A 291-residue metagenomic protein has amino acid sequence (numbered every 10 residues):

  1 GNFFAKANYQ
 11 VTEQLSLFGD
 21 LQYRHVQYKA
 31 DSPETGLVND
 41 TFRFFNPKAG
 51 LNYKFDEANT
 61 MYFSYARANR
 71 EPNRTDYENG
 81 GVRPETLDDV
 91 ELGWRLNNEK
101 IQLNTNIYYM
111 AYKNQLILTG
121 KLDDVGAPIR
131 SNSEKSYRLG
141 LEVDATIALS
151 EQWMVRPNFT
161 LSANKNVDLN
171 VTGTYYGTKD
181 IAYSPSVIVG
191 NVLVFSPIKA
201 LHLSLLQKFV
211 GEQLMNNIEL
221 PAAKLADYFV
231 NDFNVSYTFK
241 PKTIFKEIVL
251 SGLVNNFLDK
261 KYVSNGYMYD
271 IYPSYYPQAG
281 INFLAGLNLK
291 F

Functional and structural regions predicted by a protein language model:
G1-F4, F44-P47, L87-G93, Q102 (+5 more regions): Transmembrane beta-barrel architecture of outer-membrane proteins
G1-K54, Y77, V171: Signature of Gram-negative outer-membrane beta-barrel scaffolds
E13-L17, V26, Y109, S131-I218 (+2 more regions): Gram-negative outer-membrane beta-barrel transporters
Q14, D56-A58, K100, Q152 (+2 more regions): Short loop/turn motifs that connect adjacent beta-strands in outer-membrane beta-barrel proteins
K29-G36, P72-G80, Q115-D124, S162 (+3 more regions): Outer-membrane beta-barrel translocator domains and adjoining extracellular loop/strand segments of Gram-negative
G36-R43, G80-T86, S131-Y137, Y175-P185 (+2 more regions): Replace "Gram-negative outer membrane beta-barrel proteins" with "bacterial and organellar outer membrane beta-barrel
K54, T60-A66, P84-N170, N255 (+1 more regions): Membrane-embedded beta-barrel scaffold of Gram-negative outer-membrane proteins
F63, V90-L92, D180-F291: Conserved C-terminal beta-signal and adjacent last beta-strands/turns of outer-membrane beta-barrel proteins
